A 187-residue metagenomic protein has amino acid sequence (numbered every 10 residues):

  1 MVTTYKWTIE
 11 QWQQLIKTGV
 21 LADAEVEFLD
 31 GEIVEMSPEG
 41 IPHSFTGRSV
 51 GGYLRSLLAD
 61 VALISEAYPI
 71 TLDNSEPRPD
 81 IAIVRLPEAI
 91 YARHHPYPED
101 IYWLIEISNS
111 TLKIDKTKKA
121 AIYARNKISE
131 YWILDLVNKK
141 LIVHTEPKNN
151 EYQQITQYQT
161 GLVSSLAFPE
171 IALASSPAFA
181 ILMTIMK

Functional and structural regions predicted by a protein language model:
M1-K187: Gly/Pro/Ser/Thr-rich low-complexity, intrinsically disordered segments predominantly at protein N-termini
